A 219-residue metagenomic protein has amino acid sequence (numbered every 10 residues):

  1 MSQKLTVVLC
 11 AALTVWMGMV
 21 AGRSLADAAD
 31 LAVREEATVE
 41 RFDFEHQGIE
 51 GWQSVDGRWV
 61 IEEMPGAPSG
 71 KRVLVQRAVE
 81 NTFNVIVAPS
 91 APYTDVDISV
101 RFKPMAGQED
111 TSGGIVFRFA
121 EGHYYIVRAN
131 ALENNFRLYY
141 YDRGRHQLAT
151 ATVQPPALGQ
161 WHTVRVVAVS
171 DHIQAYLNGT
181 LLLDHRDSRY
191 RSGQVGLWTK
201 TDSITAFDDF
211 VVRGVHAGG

Functional and structural regions predicted by a protein language model:
L9-M19: Bacterial N-terminal signal peptides
A29-D56, D208-D209, G218-G219: Extracellular carbohydrate-recognition regions
L31, Y190-G219: Ligand-recognition surfaces built from glycine- and aromatic
F44, I98-V100, Q160-V169, I173-A175: Short tryptophan-centered beta-strand motifs in secreted/extracellular beta-sheet-rich domains of glycan-recognition
G48-T82: Extracellular glycan-recognition surfaces and repeat-rich motifs
R77-Y141: Secretory/extracellular carbohydrate-interaction modules and structurally similar beta-sandwich "look-alikes"
D142-T163: Short, aromatic/His-centered strand-loop micro-motif at the edge of beta-sheets
N178-G196: Short, solvent-exposed beta-strand-to-loop segments that form ligand-recognition rims of beta-rich domains
